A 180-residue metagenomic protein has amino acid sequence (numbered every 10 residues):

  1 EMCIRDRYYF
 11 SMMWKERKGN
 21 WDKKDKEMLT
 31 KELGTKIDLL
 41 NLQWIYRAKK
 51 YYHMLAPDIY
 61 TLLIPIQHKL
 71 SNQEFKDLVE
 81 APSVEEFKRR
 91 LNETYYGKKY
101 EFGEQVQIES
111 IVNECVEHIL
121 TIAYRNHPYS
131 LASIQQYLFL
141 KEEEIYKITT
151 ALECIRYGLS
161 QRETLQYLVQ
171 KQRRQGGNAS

Functional and structural regions predicted by a protein language model:
E1, R5-S180: Extended alpha-helical surfaces
